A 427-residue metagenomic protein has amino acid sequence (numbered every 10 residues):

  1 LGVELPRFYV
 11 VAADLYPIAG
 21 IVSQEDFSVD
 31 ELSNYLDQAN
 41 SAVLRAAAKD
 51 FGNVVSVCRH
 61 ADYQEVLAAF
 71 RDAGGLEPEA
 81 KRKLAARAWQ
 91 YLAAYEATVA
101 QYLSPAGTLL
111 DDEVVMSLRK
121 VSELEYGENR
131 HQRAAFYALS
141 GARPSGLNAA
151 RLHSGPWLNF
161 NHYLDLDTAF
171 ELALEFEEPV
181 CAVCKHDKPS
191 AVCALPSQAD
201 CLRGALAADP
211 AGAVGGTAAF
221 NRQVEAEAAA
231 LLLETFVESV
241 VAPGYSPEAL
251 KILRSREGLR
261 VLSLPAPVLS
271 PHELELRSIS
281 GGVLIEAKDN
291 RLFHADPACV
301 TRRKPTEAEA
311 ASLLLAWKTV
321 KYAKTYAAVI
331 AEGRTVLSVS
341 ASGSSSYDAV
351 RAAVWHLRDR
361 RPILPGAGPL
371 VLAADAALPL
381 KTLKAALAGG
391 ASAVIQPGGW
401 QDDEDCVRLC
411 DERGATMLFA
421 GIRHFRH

Functional and structural regions predicted by a protein language model:
L1-G107, P196, R222, A228: Active-site loop-to-helix "anion-binding N-cap" substructures in soluble metabolic enzymes
V3-A13, P17, Y95-H427: ATP-dependent carboxylate/acyl-activation modules
